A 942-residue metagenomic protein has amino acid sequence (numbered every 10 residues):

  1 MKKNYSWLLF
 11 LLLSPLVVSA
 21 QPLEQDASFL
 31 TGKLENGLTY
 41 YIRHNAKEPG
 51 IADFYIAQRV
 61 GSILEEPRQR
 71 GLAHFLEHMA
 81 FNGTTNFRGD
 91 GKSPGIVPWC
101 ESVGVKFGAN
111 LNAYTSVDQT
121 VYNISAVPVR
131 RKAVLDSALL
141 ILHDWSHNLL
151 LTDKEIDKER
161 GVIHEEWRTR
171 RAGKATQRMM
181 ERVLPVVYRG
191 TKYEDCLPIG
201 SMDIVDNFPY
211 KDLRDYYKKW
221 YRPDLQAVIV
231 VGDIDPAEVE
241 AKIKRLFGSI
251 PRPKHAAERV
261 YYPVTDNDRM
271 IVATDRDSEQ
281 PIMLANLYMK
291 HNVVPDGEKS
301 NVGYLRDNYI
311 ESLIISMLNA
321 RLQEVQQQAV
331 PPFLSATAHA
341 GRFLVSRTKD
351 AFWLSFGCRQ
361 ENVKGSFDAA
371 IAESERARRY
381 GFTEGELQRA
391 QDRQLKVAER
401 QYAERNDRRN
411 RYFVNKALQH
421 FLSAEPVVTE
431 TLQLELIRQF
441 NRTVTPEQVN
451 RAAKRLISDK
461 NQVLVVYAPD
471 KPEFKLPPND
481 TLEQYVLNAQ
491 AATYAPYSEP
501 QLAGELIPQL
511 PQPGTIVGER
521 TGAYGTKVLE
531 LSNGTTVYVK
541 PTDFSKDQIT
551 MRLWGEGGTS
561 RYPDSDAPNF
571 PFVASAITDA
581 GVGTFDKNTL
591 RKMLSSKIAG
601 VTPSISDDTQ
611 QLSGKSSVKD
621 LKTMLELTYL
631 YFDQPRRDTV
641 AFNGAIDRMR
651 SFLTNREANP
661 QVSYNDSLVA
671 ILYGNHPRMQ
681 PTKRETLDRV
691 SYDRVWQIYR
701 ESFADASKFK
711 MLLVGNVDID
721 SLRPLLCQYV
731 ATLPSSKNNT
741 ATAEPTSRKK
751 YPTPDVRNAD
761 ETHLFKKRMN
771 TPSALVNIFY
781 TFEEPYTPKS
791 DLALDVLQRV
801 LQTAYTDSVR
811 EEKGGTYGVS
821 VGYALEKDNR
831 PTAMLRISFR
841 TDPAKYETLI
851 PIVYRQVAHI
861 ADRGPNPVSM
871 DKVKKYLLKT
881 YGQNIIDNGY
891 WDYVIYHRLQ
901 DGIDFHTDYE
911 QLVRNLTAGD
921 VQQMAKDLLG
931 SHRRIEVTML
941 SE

Functional and structural regions predicted by a protein language model:
M1-P22: Bacterial Sec-dependent N-terminal signal peptides
A20-I42, D235-Q323, Q327-A329, Q388-D392 (+9 more regions): Proteolytic maturation boundary segments
Y41-R43, E48-E65, G71-A73, G91-D144 (+14 more regions): M16 family metallopeptidases and their MPP-like homologs
L72-A80, I314, V573: Active-site His/Glu-centered metal-binding helix of metallohydrolases
M79-G91: Metal-associated gating/positioning segment near the N- to mid-region
N148-I156, V444-Q448, A452, R636-F642 (+1 more regions): Peptidyl-prolyl cis-trans isomerase
R160-D212, Y216-P223, I229-V231, P236-I243 (+2 more regions): Hydrophobic, small-residue-rich alpha-helical packing segments that form membrane-like cores
I204-I243, P681, R689-Y729: Internal metal/ion-chelating core segments
